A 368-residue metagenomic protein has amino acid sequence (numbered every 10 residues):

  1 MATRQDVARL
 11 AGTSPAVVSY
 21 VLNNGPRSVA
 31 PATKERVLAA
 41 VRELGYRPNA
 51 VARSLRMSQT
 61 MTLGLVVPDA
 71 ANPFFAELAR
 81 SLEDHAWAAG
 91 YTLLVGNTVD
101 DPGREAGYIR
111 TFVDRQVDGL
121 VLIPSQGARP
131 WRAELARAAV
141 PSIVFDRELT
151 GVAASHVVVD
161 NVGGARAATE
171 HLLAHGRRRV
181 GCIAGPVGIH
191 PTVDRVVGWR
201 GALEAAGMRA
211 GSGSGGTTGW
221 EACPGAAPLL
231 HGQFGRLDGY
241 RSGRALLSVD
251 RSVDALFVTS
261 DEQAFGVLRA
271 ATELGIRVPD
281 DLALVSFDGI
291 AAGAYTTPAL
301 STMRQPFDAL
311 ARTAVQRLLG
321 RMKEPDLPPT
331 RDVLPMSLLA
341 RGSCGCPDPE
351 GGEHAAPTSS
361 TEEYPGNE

Functional and structural regions predicted by a protein language model:
M1-T3, V41-F74, L78-R80, A88-Y91 (+1 more regions): N-terminal helix-turn-helix/winged-helix DNA-binding helices and compositionally similar short basic alpha-helical
M1-T60, T361: N-terminal helix-turn-helix DNA-binding module of bacterial transcription factors
P15-S19, R56-D69, H171, R179-P186: Short beta-strand segments enriched in small/hydrophobic residues
E43, D84-A89, V113, R137-V144 (+1 more regions): Bacterial carbohydrate/catabolite-sensing allosteric modules
E43-N49, G103, P124-S125, L268: Short gly/ser/thr-rich secondary-structure transition/capping motifs
A52, A106-I109, R132, T169 (+1 more regions): Short hydrophobic/charged patches on amphipathic alpha-helices used for structural packing and interfaces
D84-R132: Central regulatory/effector-binding core of bacterial HTH transcription factors
